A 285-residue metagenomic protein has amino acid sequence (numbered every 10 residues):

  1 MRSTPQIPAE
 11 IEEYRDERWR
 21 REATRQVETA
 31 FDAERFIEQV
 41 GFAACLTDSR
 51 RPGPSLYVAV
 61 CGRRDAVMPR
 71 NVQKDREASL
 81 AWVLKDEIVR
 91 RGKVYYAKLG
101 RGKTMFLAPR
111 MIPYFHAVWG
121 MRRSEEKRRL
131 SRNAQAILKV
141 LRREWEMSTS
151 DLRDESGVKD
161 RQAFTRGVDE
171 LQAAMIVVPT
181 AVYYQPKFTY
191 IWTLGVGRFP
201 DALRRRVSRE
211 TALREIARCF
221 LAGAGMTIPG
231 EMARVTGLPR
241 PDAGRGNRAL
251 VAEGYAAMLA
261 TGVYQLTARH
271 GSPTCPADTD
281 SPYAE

Functional and structural regions predicted by a protein language model:
M1-E285: Long, low-complexity intrinsically disordered regions
